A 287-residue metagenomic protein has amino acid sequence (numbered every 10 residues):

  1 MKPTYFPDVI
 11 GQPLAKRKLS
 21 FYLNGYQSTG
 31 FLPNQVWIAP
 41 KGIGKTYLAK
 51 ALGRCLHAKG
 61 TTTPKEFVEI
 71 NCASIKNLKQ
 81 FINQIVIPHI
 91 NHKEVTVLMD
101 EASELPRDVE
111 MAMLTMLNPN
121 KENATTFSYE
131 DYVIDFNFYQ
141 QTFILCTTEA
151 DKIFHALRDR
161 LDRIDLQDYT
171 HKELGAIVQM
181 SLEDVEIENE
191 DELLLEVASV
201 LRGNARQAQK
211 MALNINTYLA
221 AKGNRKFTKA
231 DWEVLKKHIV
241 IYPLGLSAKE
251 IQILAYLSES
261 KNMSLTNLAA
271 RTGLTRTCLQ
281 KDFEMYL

Functional and structural regions predicted by a protein language model:
M1-P40: Pre-Walker A (pre-P-loop) alpha-helix and adjacent loop at the N terminus of AAA/AAA+ ATPase modules, a conserved
S20-Q27, K76-L98, A102, D108-M111 (+1 more regions): Conserved alpha-helical scaffold flanking the Walker A/P-loop in AAA+ ATPase domains
N24, R107-Y139, K152: Conserved catalytic/switch belt of AAA+ P-loop NTPases
N24-E69, V86-H89: Walker A/P-loop
T147-T148, D162-G175: Conserved AAA+ ATPase "SRH/arginine-finger" region at the nucleotide-binding site
L194, A212, T217-Y242, E250: Conserved C-terminal helix/linker of AAA+ ATPases
L195-V200, R206-A221, Q252-A255, E284-M285: C-terminal helical "lid" of AAA+/P-loop NTPase domains
G273-Y286: Short amphipathic alpha-helical interaction segments
